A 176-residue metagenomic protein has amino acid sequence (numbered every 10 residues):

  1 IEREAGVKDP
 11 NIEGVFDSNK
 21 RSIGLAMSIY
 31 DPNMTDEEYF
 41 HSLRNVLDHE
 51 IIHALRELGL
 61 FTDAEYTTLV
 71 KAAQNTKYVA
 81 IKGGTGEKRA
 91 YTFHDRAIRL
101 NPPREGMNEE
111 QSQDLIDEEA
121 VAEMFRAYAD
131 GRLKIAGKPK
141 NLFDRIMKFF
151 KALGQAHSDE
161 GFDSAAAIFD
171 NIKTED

Functional and structural regions predicted by a protein language model:
I1-D176: Active-site-flanking segments in enzyme catalytic domains
